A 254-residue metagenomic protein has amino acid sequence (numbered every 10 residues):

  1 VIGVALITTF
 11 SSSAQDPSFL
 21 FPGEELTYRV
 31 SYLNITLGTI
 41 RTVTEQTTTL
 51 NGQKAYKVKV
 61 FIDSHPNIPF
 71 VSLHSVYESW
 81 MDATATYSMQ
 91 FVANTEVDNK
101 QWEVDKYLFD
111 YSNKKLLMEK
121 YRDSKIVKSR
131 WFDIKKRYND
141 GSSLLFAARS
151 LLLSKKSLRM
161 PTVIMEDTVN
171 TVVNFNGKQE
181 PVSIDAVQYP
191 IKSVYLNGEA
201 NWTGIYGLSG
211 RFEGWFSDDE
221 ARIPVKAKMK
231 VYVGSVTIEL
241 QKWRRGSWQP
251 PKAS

Functional and structural regions predicted by a protein language model:
V1-G3: Sec-dependent signal peptide recognition, specifically the positively charged N-region followed immediately by
A5-I7: Residues within alpha-helical transmembrane segments of multi-pass membrane proteins, especially transporters, ion
T9-S11: N-terminal signal peptide c-region/cleavage motif recognized by signal peptidases
Q15-Y111, L151-S254: Acidic, serine/threonine-rich low-complexity disordered tracts
D105-A148: Hydrophobic, well-structured mid-protein blocks that either form specific transmembrane helices
